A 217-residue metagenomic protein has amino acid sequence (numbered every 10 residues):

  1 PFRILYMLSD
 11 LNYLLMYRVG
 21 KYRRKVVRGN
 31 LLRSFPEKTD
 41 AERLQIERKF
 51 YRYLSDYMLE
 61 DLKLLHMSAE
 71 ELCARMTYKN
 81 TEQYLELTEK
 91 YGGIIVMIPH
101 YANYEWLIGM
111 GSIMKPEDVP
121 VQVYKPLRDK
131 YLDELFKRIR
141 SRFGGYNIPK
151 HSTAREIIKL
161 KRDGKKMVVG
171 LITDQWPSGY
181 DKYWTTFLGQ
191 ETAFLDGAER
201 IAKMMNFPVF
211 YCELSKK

Functional and structural regions predicted by a protein language model:
P1-I98, N103, D133-R138, G144: Membrane-anchoring hydrophobic helices of lipid-metabolizing enzymes
L65-K217: Soluble catalytic domains of membrane acyltransferases
